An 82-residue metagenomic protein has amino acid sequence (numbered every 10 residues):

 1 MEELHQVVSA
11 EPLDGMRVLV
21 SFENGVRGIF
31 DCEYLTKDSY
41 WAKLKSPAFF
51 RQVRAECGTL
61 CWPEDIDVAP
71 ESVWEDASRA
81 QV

Functional and structural regions predicted by a protein language model:
M1-V82: Motif-centric detector for short Cys/His coordination patterns
